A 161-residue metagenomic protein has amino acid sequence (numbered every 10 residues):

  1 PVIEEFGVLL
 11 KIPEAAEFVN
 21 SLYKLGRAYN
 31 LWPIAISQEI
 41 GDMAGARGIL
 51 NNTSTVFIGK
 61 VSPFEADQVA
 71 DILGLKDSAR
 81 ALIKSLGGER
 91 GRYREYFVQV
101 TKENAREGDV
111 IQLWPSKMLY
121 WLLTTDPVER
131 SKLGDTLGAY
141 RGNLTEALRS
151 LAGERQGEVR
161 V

Functional and structural regions predicted by a protein language model:
P1-L82: Conserved P-loop NTPase motor cores
L25-Y29, I58-S62, A81-L86, L122-V128 (+1 more regions): Glycine-rich loops and low-complexity Gly/Arg-rich segments that provide flexible linkers or classic glycine-based
L50, A66-A70, R80-K84, G134 (+2 more regions): Generic detector of well-ordered alpha-helical segments enriched in charged/polar residues, highlighting helical
D67-G87, R92-A105: Electropositive, surface-exposed helix/loop patches at the edges of structured domains that serve as adaptable
E89-V161: Conserved P-loop NTPase motor module
